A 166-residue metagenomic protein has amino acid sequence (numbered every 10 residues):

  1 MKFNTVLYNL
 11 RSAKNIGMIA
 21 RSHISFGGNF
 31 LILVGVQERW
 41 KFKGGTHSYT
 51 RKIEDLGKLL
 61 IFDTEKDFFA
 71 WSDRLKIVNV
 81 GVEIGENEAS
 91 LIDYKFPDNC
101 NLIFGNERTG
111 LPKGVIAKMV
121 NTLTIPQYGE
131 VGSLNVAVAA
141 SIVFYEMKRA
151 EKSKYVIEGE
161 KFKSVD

Functional and structural regions predicted by a protein language model:
M1-I84, K148: RNA substrate-binding interface of SAM-dependent RNA methyltransferases
K14-N15, A89, G110, L134: Residues that form or flank phosphate/diphosphate-binding pockets in enzymes that use nucleotide phosphates
V36-E38, E107-T109, Q127-V131: Short, acidic/turn-prone active-site loops that include or flank metal/cofactor- and phosphate-binding residues
K43-G45, L91-Y94, G114: Short, well-ordered secondary-structure micro-motifs
D67-F68, S90-I92, L111: Short acidic active-site motifs
I84-N87, N106-T109: Short glycine-rich anion-binding loops that position phosphate/pyrophosphate groups of nucleotides and phosphorylated
I116-E160, S164-V165: Structured adenosyl-cofactor binding patch, chiefly the S-adenosyl-L-methionine
